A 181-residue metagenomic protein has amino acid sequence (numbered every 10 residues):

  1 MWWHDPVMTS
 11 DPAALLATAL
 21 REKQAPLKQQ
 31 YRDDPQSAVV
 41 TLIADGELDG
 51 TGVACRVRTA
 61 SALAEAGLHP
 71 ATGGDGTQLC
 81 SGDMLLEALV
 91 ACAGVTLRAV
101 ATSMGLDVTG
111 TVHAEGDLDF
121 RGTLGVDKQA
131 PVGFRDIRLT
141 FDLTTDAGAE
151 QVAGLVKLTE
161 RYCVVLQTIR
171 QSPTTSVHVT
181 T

Functional and structural regions predicted by a protein language model:
W2-E87, A99-T181: Extended beta-strand/beta-hairpin segments
A88-A93: Alpha-helical metal-binding/catalytic segments enriched in His/Glu/Asp
